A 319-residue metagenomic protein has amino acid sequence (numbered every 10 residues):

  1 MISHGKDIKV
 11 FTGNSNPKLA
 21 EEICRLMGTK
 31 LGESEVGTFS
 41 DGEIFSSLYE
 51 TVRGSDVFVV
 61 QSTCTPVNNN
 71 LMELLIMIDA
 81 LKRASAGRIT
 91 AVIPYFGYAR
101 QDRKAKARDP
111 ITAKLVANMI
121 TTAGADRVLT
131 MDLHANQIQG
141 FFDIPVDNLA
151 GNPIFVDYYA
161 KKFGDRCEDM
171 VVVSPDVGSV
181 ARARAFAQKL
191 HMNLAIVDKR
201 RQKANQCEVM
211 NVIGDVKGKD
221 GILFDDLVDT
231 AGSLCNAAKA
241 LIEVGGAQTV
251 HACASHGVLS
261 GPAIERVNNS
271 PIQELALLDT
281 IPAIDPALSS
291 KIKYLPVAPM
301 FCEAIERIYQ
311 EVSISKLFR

Functional and structural regions predicted by a protein language model:
M1-R319: PRPP-associated nucleotide enzymes
